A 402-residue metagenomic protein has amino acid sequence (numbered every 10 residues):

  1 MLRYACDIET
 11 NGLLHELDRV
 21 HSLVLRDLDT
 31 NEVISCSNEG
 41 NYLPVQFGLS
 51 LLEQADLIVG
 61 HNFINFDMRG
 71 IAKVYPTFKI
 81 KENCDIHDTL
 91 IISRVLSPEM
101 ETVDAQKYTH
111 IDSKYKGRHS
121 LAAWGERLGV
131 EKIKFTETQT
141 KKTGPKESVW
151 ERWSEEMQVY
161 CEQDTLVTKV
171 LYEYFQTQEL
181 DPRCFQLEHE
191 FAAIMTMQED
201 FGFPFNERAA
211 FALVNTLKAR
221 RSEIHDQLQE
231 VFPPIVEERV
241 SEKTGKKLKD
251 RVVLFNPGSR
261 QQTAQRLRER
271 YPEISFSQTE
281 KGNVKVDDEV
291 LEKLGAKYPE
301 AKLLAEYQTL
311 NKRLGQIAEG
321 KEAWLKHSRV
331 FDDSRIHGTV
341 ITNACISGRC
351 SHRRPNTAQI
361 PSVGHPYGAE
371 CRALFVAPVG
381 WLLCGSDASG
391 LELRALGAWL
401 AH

Functional and structural regions predicted by a protein language model:
M1-E9, L17, S22-V24, N31 (+6 more regions): Conserved "right-hand" nucleotidyltransferase catalytic core of DNA-directed polymerases
R3-A5, L57-I58, C84, L383: Hydrophobic "anchor" residues on beta-strands that sit immediately upstream of conserved functional sites
L14, H21, L25-Q46, D56-Q176 (+1 more regions): Active-site-proximal helix-loop-helix substrate-binding element of RNase H-like nuclease domains
L43-F47, A369-R372: A generic local structural motif
F47, S362-V363, A395-L396: A short, polar/proline- and glycine-enriched secondary-structure boundary/capping micro-motif
L52-E53: A short, aliphatic-rich alpha-helical micro-motif
H61, G385-S386: Active-site-adjacent beta-strand anchor residues
I71, S351, A395-A398: Short conserved micro-motifs at the rims of enzyme active sites and ligand-binding pockets
